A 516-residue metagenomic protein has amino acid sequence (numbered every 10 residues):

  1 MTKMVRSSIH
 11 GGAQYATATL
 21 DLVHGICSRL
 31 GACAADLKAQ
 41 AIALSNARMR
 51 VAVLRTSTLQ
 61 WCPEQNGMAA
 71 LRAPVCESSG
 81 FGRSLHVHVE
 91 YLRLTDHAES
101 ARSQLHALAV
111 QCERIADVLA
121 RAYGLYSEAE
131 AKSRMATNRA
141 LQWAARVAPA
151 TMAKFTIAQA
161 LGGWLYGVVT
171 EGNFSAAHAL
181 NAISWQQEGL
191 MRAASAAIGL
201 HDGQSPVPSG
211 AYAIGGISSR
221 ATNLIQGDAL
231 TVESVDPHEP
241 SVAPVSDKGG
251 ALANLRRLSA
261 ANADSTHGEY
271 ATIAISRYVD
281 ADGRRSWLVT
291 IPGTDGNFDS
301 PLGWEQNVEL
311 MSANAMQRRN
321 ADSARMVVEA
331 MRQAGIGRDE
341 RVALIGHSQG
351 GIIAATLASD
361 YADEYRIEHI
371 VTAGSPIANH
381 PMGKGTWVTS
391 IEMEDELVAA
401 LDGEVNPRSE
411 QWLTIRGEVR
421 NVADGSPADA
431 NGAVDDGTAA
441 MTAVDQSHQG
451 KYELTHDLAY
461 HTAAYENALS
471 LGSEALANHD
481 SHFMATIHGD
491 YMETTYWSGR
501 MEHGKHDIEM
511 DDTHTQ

Functional and structural regions predicted by a protein language model:
M1-P149, T513-Q516: N-terminal secretion-targeting helices of virulence/extracellular proteins, encompassing both classical Sec signal
Q40, A47, L54, I115 (+6 more regions): Generic marker of "main functional regions" within proteins
G80-G82, A158-E340, D363-Q516: Alpha/beta hydrolase fold serine-hydrolase catalytic domain that processes acyl esters and thioesters
S133-R134, Q349, E368-H369: Functionally constrained cores in energy, signaling, and assembly domains
A153-T156: Short, glycine/alanine-rich hydrophobic alpha-helices that insert into or span membranes
I345-A355: Gly/Ala-rich beta-loop-alpha elbow adjacent to hydrolase catalytic centers
T356-D360: Active-site signature of alpha/beta-hydrolase-fold catalytic machinery across serine- and Asp/Cys-nucleophile hydrolases
